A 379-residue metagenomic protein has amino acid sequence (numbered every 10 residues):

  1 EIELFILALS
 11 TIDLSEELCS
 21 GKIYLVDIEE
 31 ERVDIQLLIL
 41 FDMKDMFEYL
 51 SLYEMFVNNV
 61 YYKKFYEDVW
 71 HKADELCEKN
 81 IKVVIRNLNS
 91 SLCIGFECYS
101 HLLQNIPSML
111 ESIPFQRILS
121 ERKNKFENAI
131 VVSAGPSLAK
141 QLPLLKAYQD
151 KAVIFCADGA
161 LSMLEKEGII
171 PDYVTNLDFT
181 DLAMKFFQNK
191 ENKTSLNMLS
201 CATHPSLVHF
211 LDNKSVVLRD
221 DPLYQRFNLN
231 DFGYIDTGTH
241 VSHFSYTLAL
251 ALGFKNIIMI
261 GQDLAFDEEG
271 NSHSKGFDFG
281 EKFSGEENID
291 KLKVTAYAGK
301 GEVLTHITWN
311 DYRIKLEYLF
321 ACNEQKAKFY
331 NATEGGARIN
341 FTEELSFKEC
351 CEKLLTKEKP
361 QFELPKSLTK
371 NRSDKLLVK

Functional and structural regions predicted by a protein language model:
E1-V131, P136-V153, M163-K166, L182-F186 (+3 more regions): N-terminal donor/sugar-recognition subdomains of glycan-related enzymes, prototypically the membrane-proximal stem
F5, L248, I258-G285, D290-A296: Conserved phosphate- and dinucleotide-binding cores of soluble alpha/beta proteins, encompassing both enzyme active
I12, I170-Y173, K214-S215, F266 (+2 more regions): Short secondary-structure boundary/capping segments
I113, R117, Q141-P143, F155 (+4 more regions): Hydrophobic, small-residue-rich alpha-helical packing segments that form membrane-like cores
F126-V131, P171-D172, L223-Y234, K293-L304: Short, basic, glycine/proline-bearing loop/turn elements
C156, M198, I257-G261, E268 (+1 more regions): A structural signal for short, well-ordered beta-strand segments and their strand-loop junctions that often border
A160-L161, G168-D178, A249-H273: Glycine-rich phosphate/pyrophosphate-binding loops and their adjacent beta-strand/loop elements at enzyme active sites
P205-L264: Active-site/ligand-binding-proximal alpha/beta "capping" segment
